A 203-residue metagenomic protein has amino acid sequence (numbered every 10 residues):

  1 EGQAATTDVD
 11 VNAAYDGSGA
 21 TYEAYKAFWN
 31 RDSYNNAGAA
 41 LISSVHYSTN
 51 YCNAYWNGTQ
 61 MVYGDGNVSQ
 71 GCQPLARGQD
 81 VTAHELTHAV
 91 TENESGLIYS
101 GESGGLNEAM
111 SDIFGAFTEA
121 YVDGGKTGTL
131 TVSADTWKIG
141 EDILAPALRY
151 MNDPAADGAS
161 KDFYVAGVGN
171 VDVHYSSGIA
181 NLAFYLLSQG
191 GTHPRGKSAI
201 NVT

Functional and structural regions predicted by a protein language model:
E1-D8: Acidic/histidine-rich, surface-exposed loop or edge segments in extracytoplasmic proteins
D8-D80, T91-T203: Zinc-dependent metallohydrolase catalytic domains
E85-T91: Surface-exposed extracellular loop regions of Gram-negative outer-membrane beta-barrel proteins
